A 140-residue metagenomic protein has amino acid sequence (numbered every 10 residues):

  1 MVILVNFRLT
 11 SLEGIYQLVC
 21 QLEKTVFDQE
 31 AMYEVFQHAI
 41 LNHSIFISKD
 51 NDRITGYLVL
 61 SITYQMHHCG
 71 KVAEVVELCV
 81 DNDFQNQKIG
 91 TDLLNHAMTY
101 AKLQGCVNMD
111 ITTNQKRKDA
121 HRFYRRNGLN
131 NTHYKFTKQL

Functional and structural regions predicted by a protein language model:
M1-I15: A short beta-loop-alpha structural element at the N-terminal edge of CoA-dependent acyl/N-acetyltransferase catalytic
V2, D52-Y57, A73: Glycine-rich phosphate/pyrophosphate-binding loop shared by adenosine-nucleotide-utilizing enzymes
Y16-E30: Helix-loop element at the rim of GNAT/NAT acetyltransferase active sites that forms part of the acceptor-substrate
F27-I45: Active-site rim helix/loop that mediates acceptor-substrate recognition in acyltransferases
I47, R53-I62, C79: Conserved beta-strand in the GNAT
E77-V80, N86-T99, R126: Conserved acetyl-CoA-binding loop-helix of GNAT-fold acetyltransferases
T91, Q115-H133, K138: Conserved active-site alpha-helix within GNAT-family acetyltransferase domains
L94, A101-T112: Conserved GNAT acetyl-CoA-binding A-motif
